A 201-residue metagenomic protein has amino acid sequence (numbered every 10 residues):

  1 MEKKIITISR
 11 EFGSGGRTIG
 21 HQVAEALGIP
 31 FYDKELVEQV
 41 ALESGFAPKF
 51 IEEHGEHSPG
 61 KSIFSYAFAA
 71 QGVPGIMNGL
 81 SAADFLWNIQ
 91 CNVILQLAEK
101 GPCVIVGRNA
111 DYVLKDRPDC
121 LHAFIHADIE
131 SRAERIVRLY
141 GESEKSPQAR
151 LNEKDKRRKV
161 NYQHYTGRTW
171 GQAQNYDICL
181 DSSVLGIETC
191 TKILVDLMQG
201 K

Functional and structural regions predicted by a protein language model:
E2-R10, G101: Pre-Walker A (Motif I) flank of P-loop NTPase domains
I8-H21: Glycine-rich phosphate-binding P-loop
P30-A41: Short beta-strand-centered segment that lines the nucleotide-binding/catalytic pocket of NTP-utilizing
A41-P102: ATP-dependent small-molecule kinase phosphotransfer cores that center on conserved nucleotide phosphate-binding segments
K61-A67, S143-E188: Small-molecule kinase domains that catalyze NTP-dependent phosphoryl transfer to phosphate-bearing small molecules
L97, C103, A110-D116: RNA pseudouridine synthases
D116-R138, S143-K154: Conserved phosphate-donor/acceptor-positioning beta-strand/loop module used by diverse small-molecule
